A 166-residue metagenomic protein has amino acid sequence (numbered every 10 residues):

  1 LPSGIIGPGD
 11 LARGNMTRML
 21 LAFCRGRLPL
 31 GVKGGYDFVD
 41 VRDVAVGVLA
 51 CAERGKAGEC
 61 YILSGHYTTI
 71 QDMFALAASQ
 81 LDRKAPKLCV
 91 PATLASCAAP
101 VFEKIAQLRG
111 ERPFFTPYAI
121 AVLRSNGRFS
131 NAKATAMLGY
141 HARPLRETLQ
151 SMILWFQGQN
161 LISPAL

Functional and structural regions predicted by a protein language model:
L1-M16: Flexible, glycine-rich beta-alpha linker
I5, R18-V39, D43, G47: A conserved pocket-lining segment of Rossmann-fold NAD(P)-dependent short-chain dehydrogenase/reductase
G35-F38, Y67, R128: Short aromatic/basic micro-patch
V39-R42, T68, R143: Residue-level signal for the nucleotide or nucleotide-sugar donor/cofactor binding architecture
G47-F114, N131, E147-L166: Mid/C-terminal beta-alpha module of Rossmann-like enzyme folds, strongest in SDR-family dehydrogenases/epimerases
I120-R128: Short glycine/proline-rich, acidic loop/turn segments that cap or connect secondary-structure elements
M137-H141: Aromatic-glycine-rich donor-binding/catalytic loop that engages nucleotide-sugar donors across glycosyltransferases
